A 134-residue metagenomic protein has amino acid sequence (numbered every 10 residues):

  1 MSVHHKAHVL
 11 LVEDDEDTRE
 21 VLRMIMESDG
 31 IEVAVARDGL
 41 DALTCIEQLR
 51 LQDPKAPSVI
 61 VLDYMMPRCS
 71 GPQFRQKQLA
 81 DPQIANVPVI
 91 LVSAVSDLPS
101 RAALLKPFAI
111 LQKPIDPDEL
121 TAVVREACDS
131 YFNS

Functional and structural regions predicted by a protein language model:
M1-L10, E16, R50-P54, D116-S134: Non-catalytic signal-transmission and effector/linker regions of two-component phosphorelay proteins
E16-D38: Two-component/phosphorelay signaling modules centered on CheY-like receiver
V35-V59: Acidic, metal-coordinating helix/loop segments flanking the phosphotransfer/catalytic sites of two-component signaling
D63: Active-site residues of response regulator receiver
M66: Receiver (REC) domain active-site loop signature in two-component systems and cognate sites in sensor histidine kinases
I90-V92: Hydrophobic/aromatic residues positioned on beta-strands within the core alpha/beta folds
K113: A Lys-centered signature of the CheY-like receiver
